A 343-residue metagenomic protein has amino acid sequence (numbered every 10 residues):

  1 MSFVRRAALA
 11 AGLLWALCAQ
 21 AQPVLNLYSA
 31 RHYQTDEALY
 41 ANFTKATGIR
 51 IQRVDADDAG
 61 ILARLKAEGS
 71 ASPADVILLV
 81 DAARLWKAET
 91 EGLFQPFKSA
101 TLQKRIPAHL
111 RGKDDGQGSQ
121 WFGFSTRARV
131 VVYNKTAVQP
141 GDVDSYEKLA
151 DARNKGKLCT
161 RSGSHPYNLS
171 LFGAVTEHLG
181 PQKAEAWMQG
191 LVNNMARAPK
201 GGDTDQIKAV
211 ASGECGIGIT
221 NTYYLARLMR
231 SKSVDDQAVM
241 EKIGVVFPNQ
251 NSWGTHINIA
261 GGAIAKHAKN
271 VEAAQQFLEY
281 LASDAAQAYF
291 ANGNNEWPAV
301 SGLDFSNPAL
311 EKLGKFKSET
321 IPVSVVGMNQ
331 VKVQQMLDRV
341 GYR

Functional and structural regions predicted by a protein language model:
Q22-K87, R343: Early extracytoplasmic/lumenal segment of secretory-pathway proteins
Y28-R31, Q117-W121, Y133-T136, G141 (+3 more regions): Short beta-strand->loop
D55-R64, S72-Q95, T101-I106, T126 (+1 more regions): Ligand-binding clamshell of periplasmic/extracellular solute-binding protein-like
S72-I77, Q95-V131, E147, L158-C159: A structural signal for short loop-to-beta-strand junctions that line the ligand-binding cleft of periplasmic/secreted
L85-L93, G116-D144, F172-G173, I257-G262: Periplasmic solute-binding protein
G163, Y167-S170, A174-P248: Ligand-binding pocket segment of bilobal, Venus flytrap-like solute-binding proteins
A260-T320: Mature extracytoplasmic/periplasmic domains
S306-R343: Extracellular/periplasmic bilobal clamshell ligand-binding domains
